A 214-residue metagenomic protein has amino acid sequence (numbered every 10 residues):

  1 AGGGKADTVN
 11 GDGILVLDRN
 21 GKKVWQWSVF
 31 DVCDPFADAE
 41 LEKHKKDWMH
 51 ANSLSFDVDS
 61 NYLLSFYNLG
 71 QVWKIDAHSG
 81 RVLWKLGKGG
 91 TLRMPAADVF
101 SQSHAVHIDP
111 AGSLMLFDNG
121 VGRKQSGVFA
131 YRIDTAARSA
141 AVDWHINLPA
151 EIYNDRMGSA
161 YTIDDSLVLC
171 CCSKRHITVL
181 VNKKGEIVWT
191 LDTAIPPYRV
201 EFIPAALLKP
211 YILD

Functional and structural regions predicted by a protein language model:
A1-D214: Histidine-/acidic-rich catalytic cores in large beta-rich domains
